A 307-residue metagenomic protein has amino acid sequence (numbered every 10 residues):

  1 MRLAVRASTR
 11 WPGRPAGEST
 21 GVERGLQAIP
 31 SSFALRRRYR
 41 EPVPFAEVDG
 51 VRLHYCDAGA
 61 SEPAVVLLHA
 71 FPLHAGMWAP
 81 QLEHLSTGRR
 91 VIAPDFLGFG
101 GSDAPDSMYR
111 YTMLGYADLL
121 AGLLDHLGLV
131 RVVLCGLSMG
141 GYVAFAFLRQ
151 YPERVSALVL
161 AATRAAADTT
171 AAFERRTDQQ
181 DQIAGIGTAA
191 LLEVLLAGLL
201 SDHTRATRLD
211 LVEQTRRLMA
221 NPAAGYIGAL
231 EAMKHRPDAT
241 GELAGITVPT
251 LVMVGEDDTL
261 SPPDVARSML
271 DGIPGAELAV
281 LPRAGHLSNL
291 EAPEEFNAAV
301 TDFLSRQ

Functional and structural regions predicted by a protein language model:
M1-R6, R10-P12, E18-V66, S86-R89 (+4 more regions): Alpha/beta-hydrolase fold catalytic core
V48-C56, A79-E83, I92-C135, Y151 (+1 more regions): Active-site loop/oxyanion-hole signature of alpha/beta-hydrolase fold enzymes
A70-L73, S138: Active-site glycine-rich loops that stabilize anionic/oxyanionic intermediates across multiple enzyme folds
Y142-E193: Flexible "cap/lid" loop of the alpha/beta hydrolase fold
D168-E174, G185-G245: Conserved alpha/beta-hydrolase catalytic His-Asp/Glu region
I246, V252-V254, D258: Short beta-strand/loop motif that positions the catalytic acidic residue of the alpha/beta-hydrolase fold
P263, R267-H286: Catalytic histidine neighborhood in serine/cysteine hydrolases with alpha/beta-hydrolase-type architecture
A284-N297: Catalytic histidine-centered segment of alpha/beta-hydrolase-like enzymes
